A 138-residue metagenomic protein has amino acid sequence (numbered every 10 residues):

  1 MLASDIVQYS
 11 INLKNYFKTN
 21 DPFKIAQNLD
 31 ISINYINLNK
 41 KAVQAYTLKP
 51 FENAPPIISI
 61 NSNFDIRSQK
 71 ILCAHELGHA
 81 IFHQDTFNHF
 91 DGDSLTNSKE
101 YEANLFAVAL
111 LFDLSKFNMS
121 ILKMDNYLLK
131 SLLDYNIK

Functional and structural regions predicted by a protein language model:
M1-K138: Active-site hotspot residues in diverse enzymes, especially metal/ion-binding acidic/histidine motifs
